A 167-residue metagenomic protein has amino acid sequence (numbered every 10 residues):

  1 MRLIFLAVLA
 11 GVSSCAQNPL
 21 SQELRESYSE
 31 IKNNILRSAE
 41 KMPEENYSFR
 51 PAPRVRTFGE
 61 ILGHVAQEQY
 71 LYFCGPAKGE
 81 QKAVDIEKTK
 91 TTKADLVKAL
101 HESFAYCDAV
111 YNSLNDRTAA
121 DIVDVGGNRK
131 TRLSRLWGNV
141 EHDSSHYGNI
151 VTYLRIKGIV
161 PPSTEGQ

Functional and structural regions predicted by a protein language model:
L3-S13: Sec-dependent N-terminal signal peptides
A16-Q17: Boundary at the C-terminal end of the N-terminal hydrophobic targeting segment
L20-Y28: N-terminal beta-strand motif that seeds the catalytic metal site of vicinal oxygen chelate
R25-E26, N33-L36, N46-V84, D124-Q167: Short, contiguous alpha-helical
S29, A52-V55, G59, K90 (+2 more regions): Alpha-helix initiation and capping sites
S38, T91-D124, K130-H142, H146: Acidic/histidine-rich alpha-helical segments that form the ligand environment of transition-metal centers
A83-T91: Structured, soluble extracytoplasmic/luminal domains of envelope-associated proteins
